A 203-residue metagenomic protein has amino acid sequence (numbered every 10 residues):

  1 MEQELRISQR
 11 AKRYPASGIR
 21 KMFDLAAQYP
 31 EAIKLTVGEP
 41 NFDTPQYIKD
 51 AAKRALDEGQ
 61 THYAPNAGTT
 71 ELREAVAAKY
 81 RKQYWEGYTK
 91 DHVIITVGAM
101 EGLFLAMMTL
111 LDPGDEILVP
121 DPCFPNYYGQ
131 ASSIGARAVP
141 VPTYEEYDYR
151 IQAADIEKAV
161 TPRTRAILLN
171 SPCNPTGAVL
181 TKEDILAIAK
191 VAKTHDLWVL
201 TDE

Functional and structural regions predicted by a protein language model:
E2, Q9-G98, L105: N-terminal small-domain helix-loop-helix segment of the aminotransferase-like
M22, Y127, I188: Aromatic/hydrophobic pocket-lining residues that form π-stacking "cages" and hydrophobic walls in ligand
Y29, I134, T194-H195: Helix C-cap/helix->beta junction micro-motif
G87-V93, P113-E116, R163: Short acidic capping loops at alpha-helix termini that bridge into adjacent secondary structure
T109-A131: Conserved PLP-anchoring active-site segment centered on the Schiff-base-forming lysine
S132-V139: A short helix-loop-beta submotif of the ANL/AMP-binding
V139, Y144-E203: Active-site phosphate-binding strand-loop segment of PLP-dependent enzymes
